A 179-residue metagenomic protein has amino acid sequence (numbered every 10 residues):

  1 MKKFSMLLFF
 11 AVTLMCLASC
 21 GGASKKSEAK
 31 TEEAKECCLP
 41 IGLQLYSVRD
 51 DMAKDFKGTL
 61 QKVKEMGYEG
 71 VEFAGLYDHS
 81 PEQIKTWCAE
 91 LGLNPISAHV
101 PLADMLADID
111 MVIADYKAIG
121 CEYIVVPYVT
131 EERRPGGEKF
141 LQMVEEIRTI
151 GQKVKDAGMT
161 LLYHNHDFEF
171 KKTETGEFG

Functional and structural regions predicted by a protein language model:
M1-L8: Bacterial N-terminal signal peptides that target proteins for export
L8, C20-Y123: N-terminal pre-domain/capping segments
A11-V12: Repetitive helical segments and hydrophobic/amphipathic motifs
M15-S19: C-terminal motif of bacterial Sec signal peptides marking the signal peptidase cleavage site
L102-G179: Active-site acidic/histidine proton-transfer and metal-coordination neighborhood in alpha/beta enzyme cores
